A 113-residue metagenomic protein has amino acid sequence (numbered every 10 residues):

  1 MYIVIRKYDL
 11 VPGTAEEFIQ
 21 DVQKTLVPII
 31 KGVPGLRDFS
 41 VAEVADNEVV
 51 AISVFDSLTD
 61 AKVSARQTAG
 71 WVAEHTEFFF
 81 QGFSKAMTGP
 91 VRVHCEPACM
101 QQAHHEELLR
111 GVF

Functional and structural regions predicted by a protein language model:
Y2, K7-V11, R37-V50, A73-F113: Glycine-rich beta-strand-turn "strand-cap" elements at beta-sheet edges
D9-V22: Short, surface-exposed ligand-recognition loops at beta-strand->loop->(often short) alpha-helix junctions that present
T14-E16, T59-A61, H94: Residue-level signal for secondary-structure boundary sites
E16-I19, V49, A69: Low-complexity, intrinsically disordered short peptide segments enriched in small/polar/basic residues
K24-R37, V54-T88: An amphipathic, aromatic/His-enriched active-site/gating alpha helix that lines ligand/cofactor pockets
